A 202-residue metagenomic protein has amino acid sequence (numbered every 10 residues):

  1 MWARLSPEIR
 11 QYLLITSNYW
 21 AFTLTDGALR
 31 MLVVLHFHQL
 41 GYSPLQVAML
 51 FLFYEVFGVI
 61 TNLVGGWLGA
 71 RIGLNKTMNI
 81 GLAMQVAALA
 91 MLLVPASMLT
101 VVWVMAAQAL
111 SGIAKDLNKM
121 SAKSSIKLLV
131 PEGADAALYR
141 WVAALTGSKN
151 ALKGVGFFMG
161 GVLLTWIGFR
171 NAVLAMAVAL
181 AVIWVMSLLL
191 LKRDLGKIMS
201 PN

Functional and structural regions predicted by a protein language model:
W2-V56: Helix-loop boundary and gating motifs at the non-cytosolic
E55-L63, K153-G154, F158: Residue-level signature of mid-helix packing/kink "hotspots" within the transmembrane helices of 12-pass Major
T61-L74, L164: Helix-to-loop junctions at the C-terminal end of transmembrane segments in multipass secondary transporters
A83-M98: C-terminal ends and interior cores of transmembrane alpha-helices in multi-pass membrane transporters/permeases
A107-K149: Cytoplasmic helix-loop-helix junction between adjacent transmembrane helices in 12-TM secondary transporters
N171-L189: Symmetry-related core transmembrane helices of the 12-TM Major Facilitator Superfamily/SLC fold
L188-N202: Flexible cytoplasmic inter-helical loops of multi-pass small-molecule transporters
